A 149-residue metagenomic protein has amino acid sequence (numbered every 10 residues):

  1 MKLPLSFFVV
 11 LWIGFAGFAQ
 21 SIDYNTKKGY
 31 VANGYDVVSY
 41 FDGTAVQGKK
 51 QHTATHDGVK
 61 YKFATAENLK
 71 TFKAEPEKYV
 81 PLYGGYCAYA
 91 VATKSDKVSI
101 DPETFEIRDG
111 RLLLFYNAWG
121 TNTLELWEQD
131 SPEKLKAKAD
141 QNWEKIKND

Functional and structural regions predicted by a protein language model:
M1-I22: Bacterial Sec-dependent N-terminal signal peptides
Q20-D149: Charged, low-complexity intrinsically disordered segments
